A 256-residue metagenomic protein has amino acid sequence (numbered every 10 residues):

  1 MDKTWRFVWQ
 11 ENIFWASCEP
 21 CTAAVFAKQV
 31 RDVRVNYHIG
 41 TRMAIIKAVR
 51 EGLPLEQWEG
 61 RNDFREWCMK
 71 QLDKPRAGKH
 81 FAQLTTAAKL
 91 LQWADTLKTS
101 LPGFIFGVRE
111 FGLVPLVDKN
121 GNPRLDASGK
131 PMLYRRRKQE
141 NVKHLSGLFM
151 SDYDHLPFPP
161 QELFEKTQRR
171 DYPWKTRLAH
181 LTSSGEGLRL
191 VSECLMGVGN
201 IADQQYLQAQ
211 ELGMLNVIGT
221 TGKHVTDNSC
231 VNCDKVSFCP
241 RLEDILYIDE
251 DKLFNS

Functional and structural regions predicted by a protein language model:
M1-G147, E243: DNA replication initiation on ssDNA origins
E11-I13, R137-F158, C194-S256: DNA replication initiation modules
C68, L72-P75, A88-K98, T167-Y172 (+1 more regions): Hydrophobic, Leu/Ile/Phe/Ala-enriched alpha-helical segments that form helix-helix packing faces
R135-R136, P173-T176: Alpha-helical scaffolding within the catalytic cores of extracellular/periplasmic polymer-degrading hydrolases
L156-W174: Short amphipathic alpha-helix segments
L178-S184, D227-N232: Short beta-strand
E186-E193: A generic structural motif
